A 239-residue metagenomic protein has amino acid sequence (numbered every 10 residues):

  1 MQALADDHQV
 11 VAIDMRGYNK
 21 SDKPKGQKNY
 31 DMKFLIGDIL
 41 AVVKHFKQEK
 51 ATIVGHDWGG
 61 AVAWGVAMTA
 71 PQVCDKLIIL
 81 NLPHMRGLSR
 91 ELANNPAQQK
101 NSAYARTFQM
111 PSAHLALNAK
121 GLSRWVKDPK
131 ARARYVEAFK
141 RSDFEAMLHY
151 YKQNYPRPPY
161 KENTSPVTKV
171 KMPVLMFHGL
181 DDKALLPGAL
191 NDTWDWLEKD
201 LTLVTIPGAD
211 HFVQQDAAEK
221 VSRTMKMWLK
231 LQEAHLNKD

Functional and structural regions predicted by a protein language model:
M1-Q2, G60, L82, V221: Conserved SAM-binding loop
M1-V11: Short amphipathic alpha-helix adjacent to the substrate-entry channel of hydrolases
V11, Y18-V54, W58-T205, Q214 (+1 more regions): Flexible "cap/lid" subdomain of the alpha/beta-hydrolase fold that forms the substrate-access gate
A209-S222: Catalytic histidine-centered segment of alpha/beta-hydrolase-like enzymes
E233-D239: Basic/polar N-terminal segments that are highly enriched at the extreme N-terminus, encompassing both cleavable
